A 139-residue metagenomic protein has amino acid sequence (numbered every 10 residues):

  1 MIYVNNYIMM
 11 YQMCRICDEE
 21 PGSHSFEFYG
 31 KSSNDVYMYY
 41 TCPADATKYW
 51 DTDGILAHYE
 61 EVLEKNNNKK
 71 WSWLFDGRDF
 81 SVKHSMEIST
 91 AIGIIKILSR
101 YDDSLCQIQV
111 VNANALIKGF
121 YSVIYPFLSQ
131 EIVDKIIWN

Functional and structural regions predicted by a protein language model:
M1-N139: SEC14/CRAL-TRIO lipid-binding/transfer domains and related phosphoinositide-recognition modules that form deep
